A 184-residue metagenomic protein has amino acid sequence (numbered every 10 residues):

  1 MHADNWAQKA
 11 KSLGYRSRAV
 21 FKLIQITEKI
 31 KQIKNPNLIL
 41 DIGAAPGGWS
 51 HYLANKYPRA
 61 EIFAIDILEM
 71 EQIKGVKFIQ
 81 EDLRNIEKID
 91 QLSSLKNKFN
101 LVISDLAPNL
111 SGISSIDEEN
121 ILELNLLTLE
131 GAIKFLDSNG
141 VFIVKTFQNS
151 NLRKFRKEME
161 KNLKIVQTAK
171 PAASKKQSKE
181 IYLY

Functional and structural regions predicted by a protein language model:
M1-N35: Class I SAM-dependent methyltransferase Rossmann-like catalytic core, especially the SAM/SAH-binding loop
N35-A45: Conserved class I S-adenosyl-L-methionine
N37, A60, G140: Glycine-centered, small-residue-biased loops immediately flanking beta-strands in adenine/cofactor-binding cores
P46-P58: Conserved SAM-binding loop of SAM-dependent methyltransferases across substrates and taxa, primarily the Class I
E61-D66: Conserved SAM-binding motif I beta-strand of class I
I67-N109: S-adenosyl-L-methionine
E81, K96-D137, I143, S150: Mobile active-site "lid"/loop adjacent to the S-adenosyl-L-methionine
T146-Y184: Class I S-adenosyl-L-methionine
